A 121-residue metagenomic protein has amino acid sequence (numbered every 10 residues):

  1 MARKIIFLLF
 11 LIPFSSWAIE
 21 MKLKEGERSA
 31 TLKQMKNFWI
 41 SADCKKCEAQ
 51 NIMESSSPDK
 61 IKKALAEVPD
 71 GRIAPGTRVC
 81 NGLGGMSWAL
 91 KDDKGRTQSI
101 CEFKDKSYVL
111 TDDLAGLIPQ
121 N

Functional and structural regions predicted by a protein language model:
A2-L8: Sec-dependent signal peptide recognition, specifically the positively charged N-region followed immediately by
P13-S15: N-terminal signal peptide c-region/cleavage motif recognized by signal peptidases
W17-N121: Mitochondrial intermembrane space
